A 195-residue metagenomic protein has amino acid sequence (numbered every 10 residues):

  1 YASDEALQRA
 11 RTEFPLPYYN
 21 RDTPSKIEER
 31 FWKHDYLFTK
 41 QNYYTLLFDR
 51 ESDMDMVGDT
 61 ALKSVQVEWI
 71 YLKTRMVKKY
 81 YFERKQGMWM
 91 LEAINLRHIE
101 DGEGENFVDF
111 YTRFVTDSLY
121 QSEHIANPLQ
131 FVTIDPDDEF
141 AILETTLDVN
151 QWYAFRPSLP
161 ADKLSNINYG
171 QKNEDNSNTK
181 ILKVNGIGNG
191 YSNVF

Functional and structural regions predicted by a protein language model:
Y1, F114, N193-F195: Intrinsically disordered, low-complexity linker/propeptide segments enriched in Ser/Thr/Gly/Pro and acidic residues
Y1-K33, Y120-D135: Short, well-ordered alpha-helical segments enriched in acidic and aromatic residues
S3-A6, Y44, F48, T116-L119: Generic surface-pattern signal
P15, Y80, F110-R113: A structural feature that tracks compact, well-ordered secondary-structure segments with a strong bias toward
P17-R75, E139-Y191: Surface-exposed, charged secondary-structure patches
Y71-G102, G190-F195: Short beta-strand edge/turn micro-motifs at domain boundaries
Q86-H124, P128-L143: Surface-exposed beta-loop interaction hotspot
